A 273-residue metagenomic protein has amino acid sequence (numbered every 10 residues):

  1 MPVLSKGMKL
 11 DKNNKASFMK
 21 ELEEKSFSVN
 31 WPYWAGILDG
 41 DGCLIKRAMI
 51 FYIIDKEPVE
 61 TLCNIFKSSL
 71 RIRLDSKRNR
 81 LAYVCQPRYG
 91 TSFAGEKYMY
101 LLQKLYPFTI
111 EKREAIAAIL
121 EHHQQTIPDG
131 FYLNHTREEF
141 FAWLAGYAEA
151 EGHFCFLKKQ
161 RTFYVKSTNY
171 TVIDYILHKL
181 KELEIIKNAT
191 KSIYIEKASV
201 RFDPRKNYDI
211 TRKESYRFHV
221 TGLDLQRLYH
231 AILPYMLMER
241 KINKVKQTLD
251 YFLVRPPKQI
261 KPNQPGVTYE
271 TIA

Functional and structural regions predicted by a protein language model:
M1-A273: Internal intein/HINT superfamily modules and their associated LAGLIDADG
